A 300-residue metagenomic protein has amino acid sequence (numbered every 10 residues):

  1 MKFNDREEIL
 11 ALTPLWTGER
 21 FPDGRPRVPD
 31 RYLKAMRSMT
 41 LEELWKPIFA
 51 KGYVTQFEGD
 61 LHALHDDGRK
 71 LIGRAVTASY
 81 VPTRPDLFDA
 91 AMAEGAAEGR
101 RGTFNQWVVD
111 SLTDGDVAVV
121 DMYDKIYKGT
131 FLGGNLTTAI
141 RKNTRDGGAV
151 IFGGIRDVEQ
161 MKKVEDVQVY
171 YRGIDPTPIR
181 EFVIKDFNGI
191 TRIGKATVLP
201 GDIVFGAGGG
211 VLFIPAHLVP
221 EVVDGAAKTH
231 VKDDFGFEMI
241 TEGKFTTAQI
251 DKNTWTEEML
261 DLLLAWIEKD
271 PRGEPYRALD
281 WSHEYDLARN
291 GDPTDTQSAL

Functional and structural regions predicted by a protein language model:
M1-R20, R31-L33: Short acidic, Pro/Gly- and aromatic-enriched capping/linker segments at domain boundaries
G18-E19, K128, I190, F205: Short, flexible coil/turn micro-motifs enriched in small/turn-prone residues
R20-F21, R27, L199: Short conserved micro-motifs on helix faces and helix-strand junctions that flank and scaffold key functional residues
P22, A207-G208: Short acidic-glycine loop/turn motifs at beta-strand connectors
G24, I140, D202-V204: Buried hydrophobic positions in well-ordered alpha/beta secondary-structure cores of metabolic enzymes
R25, G210-V211: Structural motif
D30, K34-P200, F213-L300: Feature captures the catalytic cores and cofactor-binding loops of soluble hydro-lyases/lyases that act on carboxylate
D186, G206-A207: Short, solvent-exposed loop/turn segments at the edges of secondary structure
